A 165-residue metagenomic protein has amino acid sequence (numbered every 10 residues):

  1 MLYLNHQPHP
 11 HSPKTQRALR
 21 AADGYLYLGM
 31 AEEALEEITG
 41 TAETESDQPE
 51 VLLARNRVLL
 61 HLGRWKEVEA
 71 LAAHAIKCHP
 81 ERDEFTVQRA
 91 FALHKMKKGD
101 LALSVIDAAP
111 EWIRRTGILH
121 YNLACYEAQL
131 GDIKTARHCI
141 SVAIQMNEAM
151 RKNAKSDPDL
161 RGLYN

Functional and structural regions predicted by a protein language model:
L2-H6, Q145, A149-N165: Terminal, low-structured helical/coil segments at or just beyond the last alpha-helical repeat
Q7, G40-T41, H74-A75, A108-A109 (+1 more regions): Canonical positions in the second alpha-helix
P10, T44, C78, E111-I113 (+1 more regions): Structural marker of alpha-solenoid helical repeat scaffolds
H11-T44, E50-H61: Alpha-helical segment of the N-proximal tetratricopeptide repeat
Q16, R20, A54, Q88 (+2 more regions): "A position-specific structural signal for the A-helix of alpha-solenoid helical repeats
Y27-L28, H61, K95, Q129 (+1 more regions): Register position in tetratricopeptide repeats
P49-I118, Y126: Alpha-helical adaptor scaffolds
A128-K152: TPR/TPR-like (Sel1-like) alpha-helical repeat modules
